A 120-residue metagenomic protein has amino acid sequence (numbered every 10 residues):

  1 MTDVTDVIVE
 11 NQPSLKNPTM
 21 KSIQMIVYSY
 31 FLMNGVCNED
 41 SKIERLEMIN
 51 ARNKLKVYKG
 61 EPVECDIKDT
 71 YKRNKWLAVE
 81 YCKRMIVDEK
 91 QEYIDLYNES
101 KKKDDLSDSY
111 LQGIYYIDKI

Functional and structural regions predicted by a protein language model:
M1-I120: Phosphate- and other anionic-substrate recognition elements at nucleic-acid/protein interfaces
